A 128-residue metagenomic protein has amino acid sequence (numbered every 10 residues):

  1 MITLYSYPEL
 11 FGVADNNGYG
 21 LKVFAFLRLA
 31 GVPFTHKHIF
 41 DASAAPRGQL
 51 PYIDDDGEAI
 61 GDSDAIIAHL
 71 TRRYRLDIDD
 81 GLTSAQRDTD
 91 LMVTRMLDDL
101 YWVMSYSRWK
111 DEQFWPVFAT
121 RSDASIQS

Functional and structural regions predicted by a protein language model:
M1-Q127: GST-like domain detector, emphasizing the conserved glutathione-binding G-site in the N-terminal thioredoxin-like
